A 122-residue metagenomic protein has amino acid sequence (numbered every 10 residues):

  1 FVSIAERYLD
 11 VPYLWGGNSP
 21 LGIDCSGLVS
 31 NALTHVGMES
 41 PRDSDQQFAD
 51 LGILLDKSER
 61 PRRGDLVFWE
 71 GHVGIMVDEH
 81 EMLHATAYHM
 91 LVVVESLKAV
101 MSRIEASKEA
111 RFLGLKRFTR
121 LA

Functional and structural regions predicted by a protein language model:
F1-Y13: Surface-exposed beta-loop interaction hotspot
A5, S19-V36: Active-site nucleophilic cysteine motif
L9-P12, A32, V36-S40: Alpha-helix capping/termination and helix-coil
Y13-S19: Second-shell loop/turn segments in exported
P20, Q47, H89, T119-A122: Residue-level detector of flexible, active-site-proximal loop/helix-junction positions within diverse enzyme catalytic
M38-K98: ...with weaker cross-activation on analogous glycine-rich loops/strands in unrelated enzymes
I104-A122: Low-complexity, Gly/Ser/Thr/Pro-rich intrinsically disordered linker/tail segments
